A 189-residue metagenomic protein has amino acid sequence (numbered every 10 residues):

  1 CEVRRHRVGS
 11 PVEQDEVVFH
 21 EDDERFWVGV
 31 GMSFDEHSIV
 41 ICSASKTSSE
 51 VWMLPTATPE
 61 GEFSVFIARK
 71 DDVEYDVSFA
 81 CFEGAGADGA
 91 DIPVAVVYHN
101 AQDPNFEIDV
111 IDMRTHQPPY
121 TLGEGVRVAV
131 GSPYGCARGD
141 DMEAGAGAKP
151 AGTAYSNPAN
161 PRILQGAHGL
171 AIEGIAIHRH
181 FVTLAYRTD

Functional and structural regions predicted by a protein language model:
C1-D189: Peripheral, non-catalytic segments that deliver or gate enzyme domains
